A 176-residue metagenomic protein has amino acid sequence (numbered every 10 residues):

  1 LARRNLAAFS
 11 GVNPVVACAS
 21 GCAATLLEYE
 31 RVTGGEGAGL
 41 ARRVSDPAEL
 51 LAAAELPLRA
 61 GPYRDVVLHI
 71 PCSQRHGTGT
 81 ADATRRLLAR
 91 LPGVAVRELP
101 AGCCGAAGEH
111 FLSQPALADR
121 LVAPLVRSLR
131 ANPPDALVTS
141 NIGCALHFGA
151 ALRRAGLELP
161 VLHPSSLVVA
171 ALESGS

Functional and structural regions predicted by a protein language model:
L1-S176: Iron-sulfur cluster-binding electron-transfer modules in prokaryotic oxidoreductases
